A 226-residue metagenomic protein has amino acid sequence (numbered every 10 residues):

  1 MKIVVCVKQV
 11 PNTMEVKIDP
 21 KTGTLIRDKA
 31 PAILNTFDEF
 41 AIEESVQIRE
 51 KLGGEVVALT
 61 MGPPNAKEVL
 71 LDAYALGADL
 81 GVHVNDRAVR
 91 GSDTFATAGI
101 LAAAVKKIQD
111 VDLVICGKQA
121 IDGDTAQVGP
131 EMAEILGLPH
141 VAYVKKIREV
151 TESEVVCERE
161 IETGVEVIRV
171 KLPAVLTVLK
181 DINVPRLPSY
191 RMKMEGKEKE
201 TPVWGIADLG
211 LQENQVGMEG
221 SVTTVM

Functional and structural regions predicted by a protein language model:
M1-M226: N-terminal glycine-rich FAD/FM-binding segment characteristic of electron-transfer flavoproteins
